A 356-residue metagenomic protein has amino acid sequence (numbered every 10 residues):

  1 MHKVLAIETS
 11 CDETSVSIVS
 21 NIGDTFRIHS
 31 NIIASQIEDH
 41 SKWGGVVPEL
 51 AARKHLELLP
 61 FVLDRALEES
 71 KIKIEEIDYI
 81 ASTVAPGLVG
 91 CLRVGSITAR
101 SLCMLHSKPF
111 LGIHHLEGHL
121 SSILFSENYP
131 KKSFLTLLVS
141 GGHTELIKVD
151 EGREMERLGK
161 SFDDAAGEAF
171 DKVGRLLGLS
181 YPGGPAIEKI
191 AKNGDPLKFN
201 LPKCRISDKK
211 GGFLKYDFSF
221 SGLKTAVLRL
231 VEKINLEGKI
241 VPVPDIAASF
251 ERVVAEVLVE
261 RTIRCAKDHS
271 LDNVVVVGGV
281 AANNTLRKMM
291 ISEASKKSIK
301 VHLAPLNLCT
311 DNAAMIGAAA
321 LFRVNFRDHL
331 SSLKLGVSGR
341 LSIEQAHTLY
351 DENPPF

Functional and structural regions predicted by a protein language model:
M1-H2, G112-L135, A319: Conserved phosphate-binding catalytic cores of ATP/NTP-utilizing and phosphoryl-transfer enzymes
H2-E76, S82, P86, H115 (+1 more regions): N-terminal beta-alpha supersecondary unit
T14-S20, T136-L138, T144-K148: Short beta-strand scaffold segments in enzyme catalytic cores
N31, K189-V274, N283-K297, V324-R327 (+1 more regions): A contiguous, well-structured pocket-lining segment that forms one wall/lid of small-molecule binding clefts in soluble
S82-H106, N284-E293: Short Gly/Thr/Asp-enriched flexible loops that form oxyanion-binding sites at enzyme active sites
G112-I113, N273-V274, I291-I316: Conserved phosphate-binding/catalytic loops in two-lobed NTP-binding clefts
E117, N128, E151-D195, K224-N235: Glycine-rich phosphate-binding loop plus the immediately following alpha-helix
H119-S121, A304-I343: Glycine-rich phosphate-binding/hydrolytic loop that grips phosphoryl groups
